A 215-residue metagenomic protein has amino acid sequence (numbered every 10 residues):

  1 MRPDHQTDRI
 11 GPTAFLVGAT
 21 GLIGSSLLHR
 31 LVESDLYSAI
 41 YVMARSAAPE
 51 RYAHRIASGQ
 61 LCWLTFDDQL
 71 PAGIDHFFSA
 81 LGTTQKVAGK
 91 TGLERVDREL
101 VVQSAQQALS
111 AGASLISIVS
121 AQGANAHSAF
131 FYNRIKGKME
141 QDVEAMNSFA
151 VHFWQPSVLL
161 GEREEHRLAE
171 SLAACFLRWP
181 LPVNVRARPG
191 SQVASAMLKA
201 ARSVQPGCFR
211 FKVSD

Functional and structural regions predicted by a protein language model:
R2-L36: N-terminal Rossmann NAD(P)H-binding glycine-rich loop of SDR-like oxidoreductase domains
A14, R55, G59-Q103, Q107-S110: NAD(P)H-binding glycine-rich loop region in Rossmannoid oxidoreductase-like domains and their noncatalytic homologs
I23-L27, S104, M139: Hydrophobic residues within alpha-helices that form the first helical element adjacent to the glycine-rich loop
S34-D35, S58, M146: Acidic-histidine catalytic/liganding microenvironments
Y41-M43, A57, L64, F78 (+3 more regions): Hydrophobic/aromatic beta-strand patches that form the interior of the parallel beta-sheet core in alpha/beta enzyme
Y41-S46, R95-K138, A145-W154: Conserved Rossmann-fold NAD(P)-dependent oxidoreductase catalytic core, especially the SDR/UDP-sugar
A47-Y52: Short, charged/polar "capping" segments at the starts of alpha-helices and the immediately preceding loops
A126-D215: Oxidoreductase cofactor-interface core, primarily capturing Rossmann-like NAD(P)-dependent enzymes
